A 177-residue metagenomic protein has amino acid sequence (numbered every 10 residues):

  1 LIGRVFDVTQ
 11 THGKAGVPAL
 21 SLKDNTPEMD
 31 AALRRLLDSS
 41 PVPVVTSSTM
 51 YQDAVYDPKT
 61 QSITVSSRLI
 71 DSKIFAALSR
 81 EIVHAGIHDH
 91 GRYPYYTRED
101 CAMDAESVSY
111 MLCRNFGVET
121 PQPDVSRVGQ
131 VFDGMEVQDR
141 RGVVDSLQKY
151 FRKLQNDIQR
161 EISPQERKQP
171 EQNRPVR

Functional and structural regions predicted by a protein language model:
L1-R177: N-terminal accessory/interface modules of nucleic-acid-binding and processing proteins
